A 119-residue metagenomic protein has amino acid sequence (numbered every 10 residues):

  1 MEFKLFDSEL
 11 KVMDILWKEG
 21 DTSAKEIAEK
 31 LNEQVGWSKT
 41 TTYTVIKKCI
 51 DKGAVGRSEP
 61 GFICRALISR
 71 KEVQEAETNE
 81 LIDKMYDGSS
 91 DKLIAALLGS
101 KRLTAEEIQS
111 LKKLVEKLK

Functional and structural regions predicted by a protein language model:
F3-S8, P60-N79: Short, cationic-aromatic polyanion-contact patches
L10-D14: Pre-recognition alpha-helix immediately N-terminal to the DNA-recognition helix within helix-turn-helix or winged-helix
L16-G20: Short helix-to-turn junction characteristic of helix-turn-helix DNA-binding domains, especially the helix
T22-K30: Short acidic, hydrophobic short linear motifs in intrinsically disordered regions
E29-W37: Short helix-coil junctions and helix-kink-helix linkers
T44, K48: Alpha-helical DNA-recognition elements
I50-E59: A short, conserved structural fragment
N79-K119: Amphipathic alpha-helical dimerization/coiled-coil segments that flank or bridge DNA-binding/regulatory modules
